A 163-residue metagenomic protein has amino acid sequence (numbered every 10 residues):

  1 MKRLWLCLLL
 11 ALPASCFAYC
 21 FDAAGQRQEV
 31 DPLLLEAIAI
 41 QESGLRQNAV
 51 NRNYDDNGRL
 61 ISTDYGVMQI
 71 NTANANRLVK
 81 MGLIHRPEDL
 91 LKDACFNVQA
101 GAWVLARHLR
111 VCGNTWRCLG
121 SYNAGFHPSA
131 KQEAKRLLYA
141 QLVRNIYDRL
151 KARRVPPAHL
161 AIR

Functional and structural regions predicted by a protein language model:
M1-L4: Positively charged n-region of N-terminal signal peptides that target proteins for export
L6-L9: Sec-dependent N-terminal signal peptides
A11-S15: N-terminal signal peptide c-region/cleavage motif recognized by signal peptidases
Y19-R163: Catalytic glycan-binding domains that act on GlcNAc-containing polysaccharides
